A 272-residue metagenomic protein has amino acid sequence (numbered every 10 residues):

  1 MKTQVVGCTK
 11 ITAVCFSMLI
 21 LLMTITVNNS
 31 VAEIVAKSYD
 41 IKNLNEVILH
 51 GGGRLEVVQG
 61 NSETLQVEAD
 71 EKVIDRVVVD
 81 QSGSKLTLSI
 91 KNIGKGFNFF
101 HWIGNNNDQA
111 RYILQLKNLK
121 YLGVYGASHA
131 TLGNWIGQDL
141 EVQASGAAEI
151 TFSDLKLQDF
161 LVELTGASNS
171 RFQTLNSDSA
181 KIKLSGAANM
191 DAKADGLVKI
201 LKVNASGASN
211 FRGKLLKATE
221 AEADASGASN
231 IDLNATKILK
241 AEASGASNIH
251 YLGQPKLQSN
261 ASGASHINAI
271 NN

Functional and structural regions predicted by a protein language model:
V6-A13, T26-S145, F152-E163, F172-K181 (+3 more regions): Acidic (Asp/Glu) and glycine-rich low-complexity loops/linkers that are typically intrinsically disordered
M18-I25: Hydrophobic core
G51, V79, G146, G166 (+3 more regions): A residue-level signal for conserved active-site and pocket-lining positions in enzyme catalytic cores
F172-N272: Short, surface-exposed interaction patches in beta-rich subdomains that mediate adhesion/assembly near membranes
